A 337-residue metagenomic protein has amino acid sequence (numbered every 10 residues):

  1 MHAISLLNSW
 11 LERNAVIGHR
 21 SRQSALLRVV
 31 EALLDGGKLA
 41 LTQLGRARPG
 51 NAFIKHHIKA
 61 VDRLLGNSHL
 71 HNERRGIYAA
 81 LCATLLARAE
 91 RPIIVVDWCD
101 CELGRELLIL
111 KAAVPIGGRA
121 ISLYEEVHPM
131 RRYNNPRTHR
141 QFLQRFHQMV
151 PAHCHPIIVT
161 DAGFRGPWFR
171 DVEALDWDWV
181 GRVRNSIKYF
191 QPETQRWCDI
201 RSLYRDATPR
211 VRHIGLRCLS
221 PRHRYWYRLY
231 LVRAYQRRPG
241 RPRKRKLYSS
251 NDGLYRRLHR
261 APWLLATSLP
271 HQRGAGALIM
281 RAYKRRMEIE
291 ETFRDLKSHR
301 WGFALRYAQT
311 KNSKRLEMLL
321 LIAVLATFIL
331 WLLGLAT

Functional and structural regions predicted by a protein language model:
M1-K38, G76-I77, A89-P92, L103-E106 (+1 more regions): Single, function-defining residue in the core of a domain
G18, R22-G66: A structured, charge-rich N-terminal accessory region that forms the first stable segment of a protein and links
R28-A32, A47-G50, A80-A83, V96-D100 (+1 more regions): Short secondary-structure capping/turn segments at boundaries of alpha-helices and beta-strands
G50-R75, Q236-S250: Short N-terminal secondary-structure initiator segments
I58-G118: Active-site-proximal, Lys/Arg-enriched surface segment that forms a nucleic-acid-binding/basic interface patch
